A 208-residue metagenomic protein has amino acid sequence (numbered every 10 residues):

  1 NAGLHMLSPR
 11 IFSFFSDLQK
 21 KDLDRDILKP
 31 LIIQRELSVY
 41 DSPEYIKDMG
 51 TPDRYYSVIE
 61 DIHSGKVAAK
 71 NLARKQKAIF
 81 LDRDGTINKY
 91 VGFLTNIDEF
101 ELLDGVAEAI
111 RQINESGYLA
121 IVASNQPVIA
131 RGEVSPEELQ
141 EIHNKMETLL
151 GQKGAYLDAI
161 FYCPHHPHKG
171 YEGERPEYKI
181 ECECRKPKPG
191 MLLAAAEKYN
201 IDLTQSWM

Functional and structural regions predicted by a protein language model:
N1-A68: Catalytic-core segments of class I nucleotidyltransferases/pyrophosphorylases that form NMP-activated intermediates
M6-S8, I87-Y90, H165-E177: Short, basic/glycine-rich phosphate-binding loops at helix/coil junctions that contact nucleotide phosphates
I32-I33, R111-E115, G151: Anion (oxyanion) recognition and catalysis
K75-I121: Active-site neighborhood of HAD-like aspartate-dependent phosphohydrolases
N88-D104, I129-E137, Q152-K153, R175-C184: Metal-dependent phosphoesterase signature
V106, I110-M146, Y156-K169: Substrate-recognition element of Asp-dependent hydrolases with the DxDx(T/V) motif
R175-E177, E183-M208: Conserved Lys-Pro-Asp/Glu-containing loop-to-beta segment of HAD-superfamily phosphomonoesterases, centered on
